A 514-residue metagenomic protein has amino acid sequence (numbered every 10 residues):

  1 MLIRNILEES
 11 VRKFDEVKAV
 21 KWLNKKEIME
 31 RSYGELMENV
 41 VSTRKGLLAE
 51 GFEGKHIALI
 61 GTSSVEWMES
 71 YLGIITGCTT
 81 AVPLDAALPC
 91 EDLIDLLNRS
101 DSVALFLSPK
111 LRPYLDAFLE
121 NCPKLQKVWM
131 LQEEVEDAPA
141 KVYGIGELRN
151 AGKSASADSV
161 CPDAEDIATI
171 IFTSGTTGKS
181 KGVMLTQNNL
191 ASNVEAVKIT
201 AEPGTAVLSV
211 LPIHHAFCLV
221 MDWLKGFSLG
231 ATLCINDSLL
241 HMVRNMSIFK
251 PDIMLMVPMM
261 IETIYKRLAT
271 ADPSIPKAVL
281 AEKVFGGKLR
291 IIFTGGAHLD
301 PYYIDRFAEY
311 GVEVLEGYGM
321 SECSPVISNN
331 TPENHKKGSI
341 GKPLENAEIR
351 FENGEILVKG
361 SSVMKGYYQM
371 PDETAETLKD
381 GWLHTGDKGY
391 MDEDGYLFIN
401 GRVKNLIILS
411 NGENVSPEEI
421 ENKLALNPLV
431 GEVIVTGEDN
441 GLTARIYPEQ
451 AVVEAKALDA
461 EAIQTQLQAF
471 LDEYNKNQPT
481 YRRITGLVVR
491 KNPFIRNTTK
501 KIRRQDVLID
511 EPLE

Functional and structural regions predicted by a protein language model:
D15-K18, M130, N150-F172, K179 (+1 more regions): Conserved pre-ATP/AMP-binding loop-to-beta segment of ANL
V20-S64, M68, L72, P89-I94 (+2 more regions): Conserved AMP-binding/adenylate-forming core of the ANL superfamily
E30-G34, A168-V194: Conserved AMP-binding A3 loop
L88, L105, G360, G366 (+1 more regions): AMP-binding/adenylate-forming catalytic core of the ANL superfamily
A191-A206, I213-F285: Conserved AMP-binding/adenylation subdomain of ANL enzymes
D252-M256, I264-H335, G431: Gly/Ser/Thr-rich phosphate-binding loop
K337, V363-G386, K404, I420-N422: Conserved ANL (AMP-binding/adenylate-forming) active-site segment centered on the GW(Y/F)…HTG consensus within
I407, E432-V435, N440, D472-E514: Conserved C-terminal "lid"/linker of ANL adenylate-forming enzymes
